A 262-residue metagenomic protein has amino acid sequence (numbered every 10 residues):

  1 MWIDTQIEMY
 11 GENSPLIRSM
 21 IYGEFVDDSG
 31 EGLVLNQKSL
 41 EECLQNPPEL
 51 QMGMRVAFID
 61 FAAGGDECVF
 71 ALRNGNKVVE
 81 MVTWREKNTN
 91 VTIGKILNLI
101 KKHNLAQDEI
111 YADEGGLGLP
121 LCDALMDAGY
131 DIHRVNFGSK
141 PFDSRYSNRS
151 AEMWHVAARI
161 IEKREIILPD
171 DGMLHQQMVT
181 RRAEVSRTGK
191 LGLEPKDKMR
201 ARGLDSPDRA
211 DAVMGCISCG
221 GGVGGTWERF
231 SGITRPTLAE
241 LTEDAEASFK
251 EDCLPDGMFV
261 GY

Functional and structural regions predicted by a protein language model:
M1-I59, L72, V185-T188: ATPase catalytic-site recognition across NTP-hydrolyzing enzymes
I21, A157, A212: A residue-level signal for conserved active-site and pocket-lining positions in enzyme catalytic cores
F58, G172-T234: Charge-patterned, long linear interaction tracts outside catalytic cores
D60-A62, G115, V213: Anionic group-transfer/hydrolysis microenvironments
A63-V69: Short, flexible loop/turn motifs enriched in small residues
V69-G75: Short conserved beta-strand segments at catalytic cores or DNA/RNA-binding microdomains of nucleic-acid binding
N76-L191, P236-Y262: Mg2+-dependent endonuclease catalytic cores in nucleic-acid-processing enzymes, primarily RNase H-like
